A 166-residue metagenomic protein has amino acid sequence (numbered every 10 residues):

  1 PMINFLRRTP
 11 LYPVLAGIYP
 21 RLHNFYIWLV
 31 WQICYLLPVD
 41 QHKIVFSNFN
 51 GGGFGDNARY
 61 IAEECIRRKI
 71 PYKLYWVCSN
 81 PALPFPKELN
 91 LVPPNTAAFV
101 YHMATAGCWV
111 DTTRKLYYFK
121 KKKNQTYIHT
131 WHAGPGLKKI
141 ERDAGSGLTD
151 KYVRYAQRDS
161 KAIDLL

Functional and structural regions predicted by a protein language model:
P1-H42, N50: Membrane-proximal basic amphipathic "stem/tether" segments
H42-L166: Active-site and donor-binding regions of nucleotide-sugar-utilizing enzymes
